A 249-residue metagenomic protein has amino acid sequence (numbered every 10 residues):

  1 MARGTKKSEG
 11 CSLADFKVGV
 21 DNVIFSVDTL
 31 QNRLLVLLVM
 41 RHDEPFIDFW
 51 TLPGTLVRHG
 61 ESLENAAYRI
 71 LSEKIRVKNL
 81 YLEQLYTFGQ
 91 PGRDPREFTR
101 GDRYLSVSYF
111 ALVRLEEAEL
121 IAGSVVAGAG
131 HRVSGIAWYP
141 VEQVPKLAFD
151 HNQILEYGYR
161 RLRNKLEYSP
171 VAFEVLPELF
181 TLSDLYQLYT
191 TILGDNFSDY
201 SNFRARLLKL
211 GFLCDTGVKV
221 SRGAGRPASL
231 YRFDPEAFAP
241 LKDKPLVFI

Functional and structural regions predicted by a protein language model:
A2-K7: Short Pro/Gly-enriched beta-strand edge/turn motifs at strand-loop
G10-S12, R96-F98, V218-G223: Short proline/glycine-enriched turn/loop segments at secondary-structure junctions
G10-W50: N-terminal strand-loop-strand
F16-V18, L35, N65-Y68, S72-S124 (+2 more regions): Active-site segment of metal-dependent pyrophosphate-handling enzymes, primarily the Nudix hydrolase catalytic core
R33-V77, T87-G89, R163-T190: Conserved Nudix-box catalytic region and its N-terminal flanking loop in Nudix hydrolases and closely related
L105, D215-I249: Long, intrinsically disordered, low-complexity Ser/Thr/Pro-rich regulatory/activation regions of nuclear proteins
S108-A111, I121-G158, V175-S183, N202-L207 (+1 more regions): NUDIX/MutT-family hydrolases
N196-C214: Charge-enriched amphipathic alpha-helical scaffolds
